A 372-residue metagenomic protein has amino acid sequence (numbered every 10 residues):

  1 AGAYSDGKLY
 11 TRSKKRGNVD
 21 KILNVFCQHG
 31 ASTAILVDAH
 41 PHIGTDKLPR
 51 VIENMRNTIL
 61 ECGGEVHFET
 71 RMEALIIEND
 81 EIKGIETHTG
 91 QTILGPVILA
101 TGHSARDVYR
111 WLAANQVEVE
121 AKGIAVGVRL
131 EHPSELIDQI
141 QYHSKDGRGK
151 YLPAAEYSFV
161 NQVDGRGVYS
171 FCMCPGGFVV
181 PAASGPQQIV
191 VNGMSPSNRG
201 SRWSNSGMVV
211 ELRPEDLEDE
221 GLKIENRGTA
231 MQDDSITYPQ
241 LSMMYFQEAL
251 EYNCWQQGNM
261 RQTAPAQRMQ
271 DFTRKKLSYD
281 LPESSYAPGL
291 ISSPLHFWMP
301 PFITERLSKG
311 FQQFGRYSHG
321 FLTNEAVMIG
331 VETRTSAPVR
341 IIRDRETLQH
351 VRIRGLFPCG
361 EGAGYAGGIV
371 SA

Functional and structural regions predicted by a protein language model:
A1-Y4, K8-A372: Residues forming the flavin
